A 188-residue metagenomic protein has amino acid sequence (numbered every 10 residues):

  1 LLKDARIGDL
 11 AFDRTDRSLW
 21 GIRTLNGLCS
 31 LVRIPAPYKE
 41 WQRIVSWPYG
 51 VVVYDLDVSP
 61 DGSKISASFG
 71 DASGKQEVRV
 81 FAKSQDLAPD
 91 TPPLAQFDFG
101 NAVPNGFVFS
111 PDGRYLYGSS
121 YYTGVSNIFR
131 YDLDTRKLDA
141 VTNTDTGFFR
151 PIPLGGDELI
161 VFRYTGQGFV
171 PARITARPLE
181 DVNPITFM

Functional and structural regions predicted by a protein language model:
L2-G8, T15, G21-V32, S46-V53 (+6 more regions): A flexible loop/linker signature enriched in serine peptidases of the S9 family
T15-R17, D61-S63, D112-R114, G156-D157: Short coil/turn segments that connect the beta-strands within blades of beta-propeller domains
P35-K39, K83-L87, D132-R136, A176-R177: Short loop/turn segments that connect beta-strands within beta-propeller blades
K39-I44, A88-Q96, K137-L138, L179-D181: Predominantly a core beta-strand signature of beta-propeller blades across repeat-based propeller domains
D139, N143-T146, L154: Strand-loop-strand
I152-M188: Blade-level signature of beta-propeller repeat domains, shared across WD40, Kelch, NHL, RCC1 and BNR/Asp-box propellers
